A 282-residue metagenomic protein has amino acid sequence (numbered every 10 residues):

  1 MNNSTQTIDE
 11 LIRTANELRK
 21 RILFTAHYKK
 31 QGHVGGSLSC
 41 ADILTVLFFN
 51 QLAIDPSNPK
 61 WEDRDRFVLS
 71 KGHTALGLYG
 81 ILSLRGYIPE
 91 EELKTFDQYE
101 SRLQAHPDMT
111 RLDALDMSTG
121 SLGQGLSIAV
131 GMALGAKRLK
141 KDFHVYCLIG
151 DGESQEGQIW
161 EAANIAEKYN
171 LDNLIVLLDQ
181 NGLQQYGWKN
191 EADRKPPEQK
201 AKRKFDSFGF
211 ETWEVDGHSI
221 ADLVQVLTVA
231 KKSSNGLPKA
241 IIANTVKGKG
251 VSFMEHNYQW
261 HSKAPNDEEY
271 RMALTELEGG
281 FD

Functional and structural regions predicted by a protein language model:
M1-L18: N-terminal hydrophobic or amphipathic helices/low-complexity stretches enriched in small/hydrophobic/Pro/Gly
A15-Q31, D179-Q180: N-terminal capping segment at the start of a domain
T25-A26, S37-K168: Cofactor-binding active-site loop characterized by glycine-rich and histidine/acidic residues
D65-F67, F143-C147, L174, N235-T245: Generic beta-sheet signal
L76, Q155, L183-Q184, K247-S252: Short, active-site-adjacent cap segments at secondary-structure transitions
R85, E191-A192, E255-Q259: Short secondary-structure boundary/capping segments
A114, S118-S121, L126-K232: Thiamine diphosphate
I220-D282: Glycine/aspartate-rich loop-and-adjacent alpha/beta segment that forms the canonical ThDP
